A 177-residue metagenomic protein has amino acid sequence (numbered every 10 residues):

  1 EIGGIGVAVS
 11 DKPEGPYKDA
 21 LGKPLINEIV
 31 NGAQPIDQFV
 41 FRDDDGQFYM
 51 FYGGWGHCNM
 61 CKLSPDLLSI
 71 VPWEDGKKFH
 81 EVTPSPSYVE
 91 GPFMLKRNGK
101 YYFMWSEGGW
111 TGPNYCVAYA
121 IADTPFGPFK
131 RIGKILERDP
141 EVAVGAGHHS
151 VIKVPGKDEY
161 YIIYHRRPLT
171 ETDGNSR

Functional and structural regions predicted by a protein language model:
E1-R177: Carbohydrate-active catalytic/glycan-binding domains of CAZyme proteins, especially the secreted or lumenal ectodomains
